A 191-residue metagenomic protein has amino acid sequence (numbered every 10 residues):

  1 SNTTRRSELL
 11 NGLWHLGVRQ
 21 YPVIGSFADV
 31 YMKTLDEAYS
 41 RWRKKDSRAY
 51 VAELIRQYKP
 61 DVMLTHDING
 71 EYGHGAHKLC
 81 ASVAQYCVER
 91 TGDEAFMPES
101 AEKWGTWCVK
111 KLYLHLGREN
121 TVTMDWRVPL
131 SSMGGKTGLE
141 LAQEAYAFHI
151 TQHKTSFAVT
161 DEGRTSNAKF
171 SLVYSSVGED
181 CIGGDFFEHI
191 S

Functional and structural regions predicted by a protein language model:
S1-P98: Active-site beta-strand->loop->alpha-helix modules in alpha/beta enzyme cores, enriched in Gly/His/Asp(Glu)
L16, R90-S191: The feature marks non-catalytic terminal segments
